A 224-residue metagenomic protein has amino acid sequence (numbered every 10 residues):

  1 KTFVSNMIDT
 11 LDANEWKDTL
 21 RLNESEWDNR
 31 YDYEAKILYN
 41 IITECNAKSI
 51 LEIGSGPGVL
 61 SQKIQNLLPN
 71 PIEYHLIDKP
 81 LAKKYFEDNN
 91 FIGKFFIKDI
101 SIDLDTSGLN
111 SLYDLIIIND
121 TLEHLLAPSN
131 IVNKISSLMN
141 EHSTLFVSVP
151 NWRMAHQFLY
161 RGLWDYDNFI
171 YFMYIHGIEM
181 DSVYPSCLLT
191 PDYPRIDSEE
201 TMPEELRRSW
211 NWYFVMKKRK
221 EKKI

Functional and structural regions predicted by a protein language model:
K1-S111, S129-V132, G162-Y166, Y184-L188 (+2 more regions): Conserved N-terminal segment of class I S-adenosyl-L-methionine
I117: A conserved beta-strand element that flanks and buttresses the S-adenosyl-L-methionine
D120-T121: Short catalytic micro-motifs in class I SAM-dependent methyltransferases
N130-E141: A short glycine-rich, Lys/Arg-flanked "PGG" loop and its adjoining helix->strand segment in the class I
H142-P150: Conserved beta-strand signature within the Rossmann-like core of class I S-adenosyl-L-methionine
P150-A155, C187-L188: Short "lid" loop at the C-terminus of a central beta-strand within the Rossmann-like core of SAM-dependent
R153-F172: Acceptor-substrate binding/catalytic loop of class I
R195-I224: Core SAM-dependent methyltransferase catalytic element
